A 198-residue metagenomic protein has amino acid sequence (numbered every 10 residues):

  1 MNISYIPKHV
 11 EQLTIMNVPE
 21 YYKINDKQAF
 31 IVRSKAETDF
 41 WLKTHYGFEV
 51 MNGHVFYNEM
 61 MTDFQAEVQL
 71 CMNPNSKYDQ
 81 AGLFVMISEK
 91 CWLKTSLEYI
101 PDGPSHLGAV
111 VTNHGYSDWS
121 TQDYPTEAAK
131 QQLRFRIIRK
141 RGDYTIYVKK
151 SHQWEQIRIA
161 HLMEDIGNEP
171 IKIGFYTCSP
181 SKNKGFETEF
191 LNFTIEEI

Functional and structural regions predicted by a protein language model:
M1-I198: Extracellular glycan-recognition regions
